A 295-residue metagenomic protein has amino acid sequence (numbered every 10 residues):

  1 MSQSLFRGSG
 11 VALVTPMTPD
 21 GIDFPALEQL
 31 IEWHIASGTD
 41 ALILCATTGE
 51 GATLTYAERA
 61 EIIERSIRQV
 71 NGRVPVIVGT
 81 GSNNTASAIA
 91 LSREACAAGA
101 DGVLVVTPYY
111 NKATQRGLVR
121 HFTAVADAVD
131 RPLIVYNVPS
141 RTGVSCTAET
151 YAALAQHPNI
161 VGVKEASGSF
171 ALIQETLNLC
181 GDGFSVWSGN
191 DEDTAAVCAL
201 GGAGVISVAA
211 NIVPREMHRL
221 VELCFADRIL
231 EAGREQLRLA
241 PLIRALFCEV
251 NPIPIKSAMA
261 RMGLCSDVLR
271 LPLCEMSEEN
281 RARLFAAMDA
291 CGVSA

Functional and structural regions predicted by a protein language model:
Q3-G143: Active-site beta->alpha loop and helix N-cap motifs at the rims of alpha/beta catalytic domains
L5-P16, S37-T39, A199-G202, I206-A295: C-terminal alpha-helical cap/extension of soluble enzyme domains
P19, F24, Y56, A148 (+2 more regions): Alpha-helix N-capping/helix-start residues
L27, R59, I63, A88 (+8 more regions): A general structural signal for well-ordered alpha-helical segments in protein cores
E28-I31, A148, R281-M288: Short, amphipathic alpha-helical "lid/cap" segments that border enzyme active or binding sites
E61, R65-V70, E94, A98 (+8 more regions): Alpha-helical structural signal in soluble globular domains
D127-A128, P139-F247: Catalytic alpha/beta core domains of metabolic enzymes, predominantly
